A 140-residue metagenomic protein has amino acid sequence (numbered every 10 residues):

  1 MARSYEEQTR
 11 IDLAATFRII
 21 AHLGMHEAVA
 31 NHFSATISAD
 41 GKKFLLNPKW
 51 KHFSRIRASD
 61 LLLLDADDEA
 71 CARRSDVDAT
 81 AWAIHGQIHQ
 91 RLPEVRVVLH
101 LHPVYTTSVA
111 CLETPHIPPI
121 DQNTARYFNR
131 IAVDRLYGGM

Functional and structural regions predicted by a protein language model:
M1-M140: Glycine-rich flexible loops
